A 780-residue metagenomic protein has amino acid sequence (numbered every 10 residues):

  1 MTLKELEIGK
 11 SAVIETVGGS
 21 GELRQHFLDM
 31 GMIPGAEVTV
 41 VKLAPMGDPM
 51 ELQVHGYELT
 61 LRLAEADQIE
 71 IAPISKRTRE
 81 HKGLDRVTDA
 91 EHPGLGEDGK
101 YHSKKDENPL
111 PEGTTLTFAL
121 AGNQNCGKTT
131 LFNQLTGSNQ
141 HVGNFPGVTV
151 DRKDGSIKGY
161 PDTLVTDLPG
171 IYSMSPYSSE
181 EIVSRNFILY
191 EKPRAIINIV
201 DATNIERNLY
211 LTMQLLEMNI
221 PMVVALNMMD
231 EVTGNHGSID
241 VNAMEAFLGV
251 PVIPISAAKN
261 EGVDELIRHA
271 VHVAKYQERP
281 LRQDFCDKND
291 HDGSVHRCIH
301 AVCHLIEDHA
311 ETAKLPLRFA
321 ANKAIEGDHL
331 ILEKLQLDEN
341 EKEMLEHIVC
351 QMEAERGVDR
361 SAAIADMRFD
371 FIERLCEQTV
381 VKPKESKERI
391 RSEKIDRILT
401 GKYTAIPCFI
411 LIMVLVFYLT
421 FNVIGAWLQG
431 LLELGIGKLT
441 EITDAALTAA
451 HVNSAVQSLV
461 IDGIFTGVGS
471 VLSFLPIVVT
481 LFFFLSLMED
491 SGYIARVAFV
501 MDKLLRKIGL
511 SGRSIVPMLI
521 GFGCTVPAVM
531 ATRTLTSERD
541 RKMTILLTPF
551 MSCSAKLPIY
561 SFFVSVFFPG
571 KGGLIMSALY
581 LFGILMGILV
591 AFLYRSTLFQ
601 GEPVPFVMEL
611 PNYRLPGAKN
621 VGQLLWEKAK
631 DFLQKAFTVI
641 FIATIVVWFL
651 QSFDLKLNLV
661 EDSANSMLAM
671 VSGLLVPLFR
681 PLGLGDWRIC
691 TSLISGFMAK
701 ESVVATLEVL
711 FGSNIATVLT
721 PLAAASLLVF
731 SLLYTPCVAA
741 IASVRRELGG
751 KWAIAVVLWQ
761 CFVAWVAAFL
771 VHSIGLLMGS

Functional and structural regions predicted by a protein language model:
H92-S173: Conserved G1/Walker A P-loop phosphate-binding module
K158-Y160, R185-V252, I559: Conserved C-terminal guanine-recognition region of P-loop GTPase G domains, centered on the G4
V232-F285: Canonical P-loop GTPase G-domain recognition
Y276, R282-A450, L659-L668: Extended helical scaffolds that flank P-loop GTPase cores
A362-D366, K382, V423-I464, I508 (+4 more regions): Extended, low-charge hydrophobic alpha-helical regions
C408-L419, L481-S486, V564-V566, L579-L593 (+3 more regions): Hydrophobic core segments of alpha-helical transmembrane domains in multi-pass membrane transport and ion-translocation
L434, K438-I442, A495-T525, Q600-L624 (+1 more regions): Juxtamembrane inter-helical linkers in multi-pass membrane proteins
F550, S554-S577, A739-G749, L770-S780: Transmembrane helix-loop junctions at the membrane interface of multipass transporters and ion channels
